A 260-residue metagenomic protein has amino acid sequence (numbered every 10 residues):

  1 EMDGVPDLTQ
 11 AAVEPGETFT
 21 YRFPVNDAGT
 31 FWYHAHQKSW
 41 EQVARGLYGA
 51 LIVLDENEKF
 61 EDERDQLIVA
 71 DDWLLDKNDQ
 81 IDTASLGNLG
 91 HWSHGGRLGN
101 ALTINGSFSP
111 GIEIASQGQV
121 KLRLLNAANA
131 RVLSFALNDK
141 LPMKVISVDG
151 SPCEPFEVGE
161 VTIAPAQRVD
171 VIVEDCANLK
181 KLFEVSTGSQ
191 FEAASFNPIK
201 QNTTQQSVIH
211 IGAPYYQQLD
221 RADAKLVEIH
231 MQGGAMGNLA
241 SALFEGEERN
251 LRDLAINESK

Functional and structural regions predicted by a protein language model:
E1-D27, F108-P110, M143-A177, R252-D253: Extracytoplasmic beta-sandwich strand-turn segments characteristic of Greek-key/jelly-roll folds
E17-D62: Hydrophobic or amphipathic alpha-helical targeting/insertion segments
T20-P24, W32-H34, I52, L67-V69 (+2 more regions): Residues within well-ordered beta-strands of beta-sheet-rich folds
N26-D27, K38, A127-A130, D175-N178: Short, charged beta-turn/beta-strand-edge "cap" motif at the junction between a beta-strand and an adjacent loop
A28-T30, Q117-Q119, N178-K180: Extracellular Ig-like/FN3 beta-sandwich strand-entry sites
V43-L75, S151-K260: Extended terminal and domain-junction accessory segments
R64-K121, L125-A128, G233-E247: Acidic-aromatic/histidine active-site loop/patch
A127-K144: Short acidic, flexible loop segments centered on an aromatic residue
